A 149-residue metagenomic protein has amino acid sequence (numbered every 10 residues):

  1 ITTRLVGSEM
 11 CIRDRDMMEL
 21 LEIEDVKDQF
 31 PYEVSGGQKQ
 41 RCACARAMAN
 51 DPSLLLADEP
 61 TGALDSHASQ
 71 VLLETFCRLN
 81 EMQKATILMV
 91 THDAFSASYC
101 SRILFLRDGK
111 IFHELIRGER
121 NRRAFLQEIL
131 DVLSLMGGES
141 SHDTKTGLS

Functional and structural regions predicted by a protein language model:
I1-G7, I12: Single conserved hydrophobic/aromatic residue that forms the stacking wall/gate of nucleotide- or nucleobase-binding
M10, C44, L72: Hydrophobic anchor residue at the start of the ABC signature
R13-L21, V132: ABC nucleotide-binding domain "signature" region
F30-V34, Q38: Conserved ABC ATPase signature
A49-S53: A short, proline-enriched helix->beta-strand linker immediately N-terminal to the Walker B motif in ABC-type P-loop
L55-D58: Catalytic Walker B motif of ABC-type/P-loop ATPase nucleotide-binding domains
K110-L135: Conserved beta-strand-loop-alpha-helix hinge in the C-terminal portion of ABC ATPase nucleotide-binding domains
